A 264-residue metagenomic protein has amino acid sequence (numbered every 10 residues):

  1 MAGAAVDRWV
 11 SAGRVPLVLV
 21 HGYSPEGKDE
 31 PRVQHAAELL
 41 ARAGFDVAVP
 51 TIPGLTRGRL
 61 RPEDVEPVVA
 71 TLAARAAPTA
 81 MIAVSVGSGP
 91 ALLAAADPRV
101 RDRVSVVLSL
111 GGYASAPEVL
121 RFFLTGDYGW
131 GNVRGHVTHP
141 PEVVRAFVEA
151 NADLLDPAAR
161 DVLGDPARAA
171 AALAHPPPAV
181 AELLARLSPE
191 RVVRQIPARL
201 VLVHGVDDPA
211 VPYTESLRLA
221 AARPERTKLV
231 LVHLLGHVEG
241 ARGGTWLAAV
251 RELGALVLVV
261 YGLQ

Functional and structural regions predicted by a protein language model:
M1-V15: N-terminal cap/lid segment of alpha/beta-hydrolase-fold proteins
R14, H21-E26, V206: Active-site glycine-rich loops that stabilize anionic/oxyanionic intermediates across multiple enzyme folds
K28-L39, A43, A48-A80, A95-P98: Catalytic nucleophile-loop/oxyanion-hole region of alpha/beta-hydrolase and closely related hydrolase-like folds
L60, R121, A167-R186, E190 (+1 more regions): C-terminal catalytic histidine-bearing segment of alpha/beta-hydrolase fold enzymes
A70-P140: Primarily recognizes the serine-hydrolase "nucleophile elbow" in alpha/beta-hydrolase and SGNH/GDSL folds
L110-R191: Accessory cap/linker subdomain of secreted extracellular hydrolases
I196, L202-H204, D208: Short beta-strand/loop motif that positions the catalytic acidic residue of the alpha/beta-hydrolase fold
P209-E215: Conserved alpha/beta-hydrolase "acid-adjacent" motif
